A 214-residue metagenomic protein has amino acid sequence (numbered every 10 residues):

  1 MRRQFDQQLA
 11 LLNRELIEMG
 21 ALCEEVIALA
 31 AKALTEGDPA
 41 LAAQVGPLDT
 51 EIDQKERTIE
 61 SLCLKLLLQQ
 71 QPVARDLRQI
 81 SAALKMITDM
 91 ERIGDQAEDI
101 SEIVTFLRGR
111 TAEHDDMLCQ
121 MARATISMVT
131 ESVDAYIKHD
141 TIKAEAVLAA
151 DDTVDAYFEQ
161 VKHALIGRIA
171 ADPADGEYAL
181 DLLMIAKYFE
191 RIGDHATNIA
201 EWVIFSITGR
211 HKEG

Functional and structural regions predicted by a protein language model:
M1-G214: Cytosolic, long alpha-helical scaffolding segments
